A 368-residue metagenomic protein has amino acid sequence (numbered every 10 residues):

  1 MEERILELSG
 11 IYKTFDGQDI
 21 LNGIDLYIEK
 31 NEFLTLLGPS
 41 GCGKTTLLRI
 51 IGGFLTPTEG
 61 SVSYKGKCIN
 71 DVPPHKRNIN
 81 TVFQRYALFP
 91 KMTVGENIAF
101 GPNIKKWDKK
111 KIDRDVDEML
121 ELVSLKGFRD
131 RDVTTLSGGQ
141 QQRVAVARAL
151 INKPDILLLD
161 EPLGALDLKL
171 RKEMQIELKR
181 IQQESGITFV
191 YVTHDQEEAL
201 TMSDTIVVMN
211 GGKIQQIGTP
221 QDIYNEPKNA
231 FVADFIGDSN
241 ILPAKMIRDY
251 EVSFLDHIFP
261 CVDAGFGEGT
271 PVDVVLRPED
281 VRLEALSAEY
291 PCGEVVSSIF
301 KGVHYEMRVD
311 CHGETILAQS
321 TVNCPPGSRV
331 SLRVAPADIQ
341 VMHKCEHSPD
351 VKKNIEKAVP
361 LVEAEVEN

Functional and structural regions predicted by a protein language model:
E7, Y27, S63, S331-R333: ABC ATPase nucleotide-binding domain
L37-P39: The feature captures the beta-strand-to-loop junction immediately N-terminal to the Walker
G52: Helix-to-loop junction immediately C-terminal to a conserved catalytic motif
T58-S61, G211: Conserved coupling/switch loops of ABC nucleotide-binding domains, chiefly the family-specific signature
G60-C68: Conserved ABC transporter NBD signature motif
P74-Q84, L88-F231: ABC ATPase nucleotide-binding domains
S239, Y250-N368: Non-catalytic connector elements of ABC transporters
